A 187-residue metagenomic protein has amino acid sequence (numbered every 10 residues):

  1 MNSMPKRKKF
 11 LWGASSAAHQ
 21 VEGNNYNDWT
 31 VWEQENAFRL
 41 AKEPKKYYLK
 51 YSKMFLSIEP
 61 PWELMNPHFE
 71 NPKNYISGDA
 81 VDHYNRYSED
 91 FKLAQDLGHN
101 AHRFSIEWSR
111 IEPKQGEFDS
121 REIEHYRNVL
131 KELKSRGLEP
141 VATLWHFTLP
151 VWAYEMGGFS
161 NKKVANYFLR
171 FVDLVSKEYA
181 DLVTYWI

Functional and structural regions predicted by a protein language model:
M1-N2, L174: Conserved, well-structured beta-alpha core segment at the onset of a catalytic domain
N2-G116: N-terminal structural segment of carbohydrate-active enzymes
K53-W62, Y87-I187: Substrate-binding cleft and catalytic face of glycoside hydrolase catalytic domains, especially the flexible beta-alpha
